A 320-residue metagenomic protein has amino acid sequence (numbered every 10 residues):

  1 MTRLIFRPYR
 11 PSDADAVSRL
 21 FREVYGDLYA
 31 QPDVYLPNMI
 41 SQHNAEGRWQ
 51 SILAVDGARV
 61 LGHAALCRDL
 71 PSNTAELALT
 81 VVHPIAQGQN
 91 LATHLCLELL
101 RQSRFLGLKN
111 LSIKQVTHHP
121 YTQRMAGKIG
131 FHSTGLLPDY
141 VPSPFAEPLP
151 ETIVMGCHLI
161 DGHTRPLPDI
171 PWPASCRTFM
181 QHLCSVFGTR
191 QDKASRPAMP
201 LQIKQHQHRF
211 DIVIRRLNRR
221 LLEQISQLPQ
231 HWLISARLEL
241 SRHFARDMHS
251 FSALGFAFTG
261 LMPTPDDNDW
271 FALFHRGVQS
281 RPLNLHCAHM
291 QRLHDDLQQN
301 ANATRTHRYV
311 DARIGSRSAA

Functional and structural regions predicted by a protein language model:
M1-S12, S175-C176, S318-A320: Conserved N-terminal entry element of GNAT/NAT acetyltransferase domains
P8-A14, S18-P84, I214-N218, M262-T264: A conserved beta-strand-loop-helix scaffold within acyl/acetyltransferase catalytic domains
R68-A78, Q87, P197-I212, Q230-W232 (+1 more regions): A conserved beta-turn-beta hairpin within the catalytic core of GNAT-like acetyltransferases that forms part
V82, G88-S103, I113, R220-S226: Conserved acetyl-CoA-binding loop-helix of GNAT-fold acetyltransferases
S103-V116, Q230-E239: Conserved GNAT acetyl-CoA-binding A-motif
K114, H132-L149, A257-D269: Conserved catalytic-core motifs of GNAT/GCN5-like acyltransferases
T117-G135, F244-F258: Conserved active-site alpha-helix within GNAT-family acetyltransferase domains
V141-W172, N268-L297: C-terminal "cap" of GNAT-fold acetyltransferases
